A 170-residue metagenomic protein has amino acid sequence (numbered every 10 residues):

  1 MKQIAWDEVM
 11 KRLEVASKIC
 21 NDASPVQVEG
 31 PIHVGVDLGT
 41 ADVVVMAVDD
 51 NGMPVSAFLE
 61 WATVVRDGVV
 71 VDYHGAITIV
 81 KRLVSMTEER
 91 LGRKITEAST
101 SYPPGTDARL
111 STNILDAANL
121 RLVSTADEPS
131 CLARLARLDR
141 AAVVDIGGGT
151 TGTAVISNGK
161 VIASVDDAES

Functional and structural regions predicted by a protein language model:
M1-T40, V44-I146, N158-E169: Nucleotide/phosphate-binding catalytic cleft detector across ATP-hydrolyzing and phosphate-transferring enzymes
A154: Conserved structured catalytic cores and adjacent interaction surfaces of nucleotide-binding/hydrolyzing enzymes
